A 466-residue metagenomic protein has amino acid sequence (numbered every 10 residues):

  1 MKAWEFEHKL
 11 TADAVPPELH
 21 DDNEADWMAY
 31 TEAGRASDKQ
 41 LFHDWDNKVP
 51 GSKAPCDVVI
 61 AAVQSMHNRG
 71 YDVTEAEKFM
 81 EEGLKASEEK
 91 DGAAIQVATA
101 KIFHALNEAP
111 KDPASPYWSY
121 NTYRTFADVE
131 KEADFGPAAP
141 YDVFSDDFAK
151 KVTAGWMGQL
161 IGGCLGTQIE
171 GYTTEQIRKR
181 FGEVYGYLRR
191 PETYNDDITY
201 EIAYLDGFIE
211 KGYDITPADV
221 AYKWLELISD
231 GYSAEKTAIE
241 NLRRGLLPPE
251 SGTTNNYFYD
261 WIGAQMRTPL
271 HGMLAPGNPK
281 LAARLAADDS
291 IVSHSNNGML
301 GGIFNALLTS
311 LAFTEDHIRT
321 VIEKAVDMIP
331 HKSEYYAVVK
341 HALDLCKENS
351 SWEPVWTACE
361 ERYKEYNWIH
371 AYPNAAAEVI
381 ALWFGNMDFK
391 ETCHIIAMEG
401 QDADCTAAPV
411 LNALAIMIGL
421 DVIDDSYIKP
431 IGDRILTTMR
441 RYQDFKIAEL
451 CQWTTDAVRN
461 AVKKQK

Functional and structural regions predicted by a protein language model:
M1-P116: Long, charge-dense tracts
H104-A138, D142: Flexible inter-domain linker/hinge segments
D128-F144, F148, E240-R243, P249-Y259 (+3 more regions): Accessory "access/gating" subregions that flank catalytic or transport cores
D134-I161, L165-E201, V220: An N-terminal structural lobe/cap that precedes and organizes the functional/catalytic core across diverse proteins
I161-T167, Y172-V184, H294-N297, I303-S310 (+2 more regions): Catalytic phosphate/nucleotide-handling subdomain of diverse soluble enzymes
R189-D196, S229, S233, T253-D260 (+8 more regions): Alpha-helix capping and helix-loop boundary segments enriched in small/acidic/polar residues
T193, D206-I291, S295: Active-site cavity-forming subdomains of large catalytic enzyme subunits
D206-A218, I447-K466: C-terminal domain-closing interface element
